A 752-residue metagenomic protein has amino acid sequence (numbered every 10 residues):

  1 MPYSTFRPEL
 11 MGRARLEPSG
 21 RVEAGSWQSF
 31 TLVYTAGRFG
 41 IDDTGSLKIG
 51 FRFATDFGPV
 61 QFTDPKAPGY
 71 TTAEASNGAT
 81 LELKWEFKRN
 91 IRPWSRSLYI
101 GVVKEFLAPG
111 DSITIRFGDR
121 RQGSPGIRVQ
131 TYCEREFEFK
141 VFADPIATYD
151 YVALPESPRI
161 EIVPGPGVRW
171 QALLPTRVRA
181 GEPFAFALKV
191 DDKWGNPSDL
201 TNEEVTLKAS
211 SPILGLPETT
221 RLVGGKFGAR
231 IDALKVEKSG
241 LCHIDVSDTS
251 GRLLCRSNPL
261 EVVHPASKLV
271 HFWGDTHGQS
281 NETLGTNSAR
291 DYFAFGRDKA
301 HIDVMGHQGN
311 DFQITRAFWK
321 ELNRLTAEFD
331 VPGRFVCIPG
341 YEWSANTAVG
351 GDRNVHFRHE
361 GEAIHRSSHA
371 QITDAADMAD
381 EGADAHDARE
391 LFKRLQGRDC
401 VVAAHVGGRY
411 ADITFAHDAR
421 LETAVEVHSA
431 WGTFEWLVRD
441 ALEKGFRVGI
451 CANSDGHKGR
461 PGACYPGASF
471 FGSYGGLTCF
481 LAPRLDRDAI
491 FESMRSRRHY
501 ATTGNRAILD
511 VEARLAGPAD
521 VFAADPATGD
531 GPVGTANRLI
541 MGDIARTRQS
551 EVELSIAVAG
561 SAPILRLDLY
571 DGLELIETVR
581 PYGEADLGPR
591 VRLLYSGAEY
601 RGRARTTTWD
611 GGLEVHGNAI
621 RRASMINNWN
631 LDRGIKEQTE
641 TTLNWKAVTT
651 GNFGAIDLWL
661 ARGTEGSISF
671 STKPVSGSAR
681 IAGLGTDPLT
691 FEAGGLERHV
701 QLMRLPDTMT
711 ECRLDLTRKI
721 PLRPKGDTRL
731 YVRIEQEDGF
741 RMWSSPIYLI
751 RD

Functional and structural regions predicted by a protein language model:
M1-E17, A153-W194, S198, N258-V270: Short S/T/G/P-enriched beta-strand
M1-R169: Ser/Thr/Pro/Gly-rich, low-complexity intrinsically disordered stalk/linker tracts of secreted and surface-exposed
G20-W27, G40, T176-E182, M541-Q549: Short, solvent-exposed loop/linker segments at the N-terminal edge of repeated beta-sheet extracellular domains
S26-F30, D43-G45, A180-A187, S239-L241: Short, solvent-exposed loop/turn segments enriched in Ser/Thr/Gly
L32-R38, F117, F186-V190, E553-G560: Aromatic/hydrophobic beta-strand junction motif of beta-rich domains
L173-R177, K193, S210, L216-S267 (+4 more regions): C-terminal functional module detector
G240, C255, E261-G397, S493 (+1 more regions): A metal-dependent hydrolase metal-coordination microenvironment
R316-R324, Y341-W343, A348-G350, N354-S469 (+3 more regions): Domain-core and long-helix interface of multi-subunit machines
